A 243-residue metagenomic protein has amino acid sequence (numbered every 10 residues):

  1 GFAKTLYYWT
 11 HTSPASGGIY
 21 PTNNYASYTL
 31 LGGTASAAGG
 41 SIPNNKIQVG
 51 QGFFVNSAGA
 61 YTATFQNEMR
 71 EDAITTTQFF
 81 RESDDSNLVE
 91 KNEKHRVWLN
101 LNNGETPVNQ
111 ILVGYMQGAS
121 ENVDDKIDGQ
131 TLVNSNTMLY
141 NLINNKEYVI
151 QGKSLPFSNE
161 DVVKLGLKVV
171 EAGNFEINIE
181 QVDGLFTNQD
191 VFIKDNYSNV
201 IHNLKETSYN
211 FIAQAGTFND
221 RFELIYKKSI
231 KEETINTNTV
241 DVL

Functional and structural regions predicted by a protein language model:
G1-L243: Compositionally biased Ser/Thr/Gly- and acidic/asparagine-rich, proline-interspersed low-complexity stretches
